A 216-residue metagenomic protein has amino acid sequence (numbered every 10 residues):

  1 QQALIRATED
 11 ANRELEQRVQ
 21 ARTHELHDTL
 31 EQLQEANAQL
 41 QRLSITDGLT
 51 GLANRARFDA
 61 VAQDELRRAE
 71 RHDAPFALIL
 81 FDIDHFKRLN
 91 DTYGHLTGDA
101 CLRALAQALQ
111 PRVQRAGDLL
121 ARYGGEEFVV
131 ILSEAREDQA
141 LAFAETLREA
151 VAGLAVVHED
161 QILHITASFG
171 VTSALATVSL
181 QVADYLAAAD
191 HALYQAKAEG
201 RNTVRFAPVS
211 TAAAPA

Functional and structural regions predicted by a protein language model:
Q2-T46, A60: Amphipathic alpha-helical coiled-coil "transmission" helices that mediate dimerization and conformational coupling
D28, A38-R42, R55-P75, A106-Q114 (+1 more regions): Short regulatory alpha-helical coupling segments that immediately precede and/or link into cyclic nucleotide signaling
Q41-A60, F81-H95, R103: Conserved nucleotide-binding and Mg2+-coordinating catalytic segments in signaling enzymes
D59-Y93, A121, I162: Active-site-proximal structural segments of metal-dependent nucleotidyl cyclase/transferase enzymes
V61, T97-L119, E127, S133 (+2 more regions): Active-site-proximal alpha-helical element of nucleotidyl cyclase-like catalytic domains and analogous helices
D82, F86, L105, L120-Y123 (+3 more regions): Hydrophobic framework residues that shape the active-site pocket of cyclic nucleotide turnover catalytic cores
R122, R136, V151-A167: Catalytic core regions of nucleotide second-messenger enzymes
E137, L141, A174-A216: Catalytic-core segments of nucleotide cyclases and related cyclic-nucleotide turnover enzymes
